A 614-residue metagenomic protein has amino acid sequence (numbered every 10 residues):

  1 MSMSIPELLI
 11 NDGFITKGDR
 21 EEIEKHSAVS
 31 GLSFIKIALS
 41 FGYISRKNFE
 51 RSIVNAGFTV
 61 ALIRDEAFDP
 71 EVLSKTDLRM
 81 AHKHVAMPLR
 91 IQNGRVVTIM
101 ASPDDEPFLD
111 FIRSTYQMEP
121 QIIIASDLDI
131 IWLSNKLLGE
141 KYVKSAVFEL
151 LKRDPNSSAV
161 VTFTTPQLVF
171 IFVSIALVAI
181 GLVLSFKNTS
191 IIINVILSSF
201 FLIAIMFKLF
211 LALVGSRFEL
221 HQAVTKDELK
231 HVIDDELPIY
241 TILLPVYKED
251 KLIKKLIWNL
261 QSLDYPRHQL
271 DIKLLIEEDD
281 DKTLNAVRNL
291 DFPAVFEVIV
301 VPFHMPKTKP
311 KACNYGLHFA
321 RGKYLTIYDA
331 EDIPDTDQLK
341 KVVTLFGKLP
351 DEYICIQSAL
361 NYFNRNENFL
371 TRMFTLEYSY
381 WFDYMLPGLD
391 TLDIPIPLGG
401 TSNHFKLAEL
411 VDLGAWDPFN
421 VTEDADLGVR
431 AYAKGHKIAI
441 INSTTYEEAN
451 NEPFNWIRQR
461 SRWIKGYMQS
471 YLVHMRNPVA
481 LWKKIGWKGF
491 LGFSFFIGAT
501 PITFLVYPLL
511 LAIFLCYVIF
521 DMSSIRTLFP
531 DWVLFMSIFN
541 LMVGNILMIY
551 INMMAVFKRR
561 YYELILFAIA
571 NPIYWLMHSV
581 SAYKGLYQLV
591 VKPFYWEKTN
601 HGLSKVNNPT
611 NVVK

Functional and structural regions predicted by a protein language model:
K36-T115: Polyanionic, low-complexity intrinsically disordered segments
L128-L137, L151-P155, I205-I239, D250-R267 (+2 more regions): Juxtamembrane C-terminal module of membrane proteins
P238-T241, D271, V411, D426: Cell-envelope/extracellular polymer assembly enzymes that use nucleotide-activated donors
Q261-H304: Acidic donor-binding segment of Leloir-type glycosyltransferases
N289-K323, T336-V421, S461-L472: Long helical/loop segments within the catalytic core of UDP-sugar-dependent glycosyltransferases, especially the large
D329-I333, F419, A431: The conserved acidic donor/metal-binding loop of glycosyltransferases
V421-L427: Acidic donor-binding loop at a coil-to-helix junction in glycosyltransferase catalytic cores that engages
G428-Y446: Catalytic donor-sugar/metal-binding loop of nucleotide-sugar-dependent glycosyltransferases
